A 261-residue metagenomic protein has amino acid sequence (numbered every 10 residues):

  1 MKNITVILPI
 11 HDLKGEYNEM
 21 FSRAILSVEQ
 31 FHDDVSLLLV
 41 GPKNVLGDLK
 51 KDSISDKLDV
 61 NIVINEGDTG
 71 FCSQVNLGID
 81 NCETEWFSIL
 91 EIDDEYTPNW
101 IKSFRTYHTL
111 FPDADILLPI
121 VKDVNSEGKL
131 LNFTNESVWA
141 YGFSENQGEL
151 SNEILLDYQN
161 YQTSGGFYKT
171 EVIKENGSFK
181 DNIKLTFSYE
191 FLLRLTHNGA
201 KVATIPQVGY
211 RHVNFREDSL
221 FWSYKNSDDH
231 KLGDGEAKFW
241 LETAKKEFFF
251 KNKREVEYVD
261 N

Functional and structural regions predicted by a protein language model:
R23-V35: Short, acidic, metal-binding catalytic loop of nucleotide-sugar glycosyltransferases
N65-C82: Glycine-rich, basic loop-to-helix element that forms the pyrophosphate-binding segment of sugar-nucleotide handling
T69, K129-N135, N182-K184, H197-K201 (+1 more regions): Nucleotide-sugar-dependent glycosyltransferase catalytic core
E83-T84, Q162-N176: Conserved nucleotide-sugar donor-binding and metal-coordinating catalytic region shared by glycosyltransferases
F87: Short aromatic/hydrophobic "clamp" motif used to bind/position activated sugar donors
I101-F133: Conserved donor NDP-sugar-binding/catalytic core segment of glycosyltransferases
E136-Y158: Short, flexible, basic/aromatic active-site loop/helix in glycosyltransferases
K184-F191: Acidic donor-binding loop at a coil-to-helix junction in glycosyltransferase catalytic cores that engages
